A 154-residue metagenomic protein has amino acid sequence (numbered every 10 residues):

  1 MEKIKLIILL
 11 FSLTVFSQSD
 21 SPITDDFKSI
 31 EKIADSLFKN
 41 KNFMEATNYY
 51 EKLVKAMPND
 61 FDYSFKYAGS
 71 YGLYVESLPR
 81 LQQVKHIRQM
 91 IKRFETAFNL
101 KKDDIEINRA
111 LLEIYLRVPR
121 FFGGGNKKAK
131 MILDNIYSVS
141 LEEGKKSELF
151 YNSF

Functional and structural regions predicted by a protein language model:
I4-T14: Sec-dependent N-terminal signal peptides
V15-Y50, V54-A56, F61-K66: N-terminal leader/linker segments that initiate helical-solenoid repeat arrays
T24, P58, K102-D103, S140-L141: Short coil turns that delineate tetratricopeptide repeat
L53, T96-A97, N135-I136: Canonical positions in the second alpha-helix
Y63, I107, K145-K146: TPR alpha-solenoid repeat register
A68, L73-Q82, E113-G123, S153-F154: Short coil/turn linking the two alpha-helices of tandem helical-hairpin repeats
